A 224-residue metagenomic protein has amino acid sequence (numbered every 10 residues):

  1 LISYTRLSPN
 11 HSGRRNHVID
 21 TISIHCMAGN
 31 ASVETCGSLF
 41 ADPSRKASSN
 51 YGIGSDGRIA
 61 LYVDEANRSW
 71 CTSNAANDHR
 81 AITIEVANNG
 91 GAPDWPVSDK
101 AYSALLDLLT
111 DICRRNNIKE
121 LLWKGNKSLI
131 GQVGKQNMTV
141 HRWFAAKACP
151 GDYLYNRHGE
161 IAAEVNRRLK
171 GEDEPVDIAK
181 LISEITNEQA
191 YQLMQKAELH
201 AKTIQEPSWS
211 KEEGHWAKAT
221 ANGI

Functional and structural regions predicted by a protein language model:
L1-D78, C149: N-terminal catalytic cores of peptidoglycan-degrading enzymes
I2-R6, H11-N16, G90-K180: Basic/polar, cationic surfaces and motifs that engage anionic cell-wall and phosphate/carboxylate ligands
N16, P43, A76, P93-A104 (+2 more regions): Extracytoplasmic/periplasmic, Sec-exported soluble proteins
T21, A81, N137-T139: Structural preference for beta-strand elements that scaffold enzyme active sites
M27, A87-N89: Short strand-loop junctions, especially beta-strand C-caps/beta-turns that link beta-sheets to coils or alpha-helices
N30, L39-D42, E65, L108-K119 (+5 more regions): Structured segments of extracytoplasmic/periplasmic soluble domains in secreted or envelope-associated proteins
D173-I224: N-terminal propeptides
